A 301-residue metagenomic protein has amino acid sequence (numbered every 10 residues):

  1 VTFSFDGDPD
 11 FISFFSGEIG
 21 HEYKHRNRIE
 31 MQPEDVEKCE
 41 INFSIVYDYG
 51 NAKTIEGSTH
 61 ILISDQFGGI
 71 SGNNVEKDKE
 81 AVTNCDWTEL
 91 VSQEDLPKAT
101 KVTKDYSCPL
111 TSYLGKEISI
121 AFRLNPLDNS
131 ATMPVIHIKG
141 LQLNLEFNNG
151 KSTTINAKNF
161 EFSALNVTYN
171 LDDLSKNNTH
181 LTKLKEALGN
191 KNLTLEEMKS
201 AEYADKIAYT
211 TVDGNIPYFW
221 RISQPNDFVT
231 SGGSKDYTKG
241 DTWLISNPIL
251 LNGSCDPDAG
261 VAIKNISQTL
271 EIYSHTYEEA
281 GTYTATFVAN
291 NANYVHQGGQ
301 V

Functional and structural regions predicted by a protein language model:
F3-D6, F14-F15, Y273-H275, F287: Residue-level signature of extracellular beta-strand-rich folds
C39-Y49, G57-T59, I63, K116-P126 (+1 more regions): Extracellular beta-strand-rich recognition modules
V75-Y113: Extracellular carbohydrate recognition and processing domains and analogous Trp-centered ligand-binding platforms
A99-D105, L251-E271: Aromatic sugar-binding surface patches on proteins that engage polysaccharides or sugar-phosphate polymers
D128-S130, N290-H296: Short, solvent-exposed loop/turn segments at the edges of extracellular beta-sandwich modules
S130-K185: Exposed low-complexity, polar/acidic, P/S/T/G-rich flexible segments that act as propeptides, protease-susceptible
D205-A262: Long, low-complexity, polar/charged, intrinsically disordered or flexibly structured peripheral segments
S267, E271-E279, Y283: Residue-level recognition of secondary-structure-to-loop junctions
